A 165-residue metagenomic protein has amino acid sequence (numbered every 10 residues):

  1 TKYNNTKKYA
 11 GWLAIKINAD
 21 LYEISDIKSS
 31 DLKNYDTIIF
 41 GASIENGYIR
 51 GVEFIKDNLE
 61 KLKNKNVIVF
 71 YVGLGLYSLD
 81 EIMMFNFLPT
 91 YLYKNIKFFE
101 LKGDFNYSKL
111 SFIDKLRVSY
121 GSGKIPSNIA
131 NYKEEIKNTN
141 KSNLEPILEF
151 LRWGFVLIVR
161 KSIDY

Functional and structural regions predicted by a protein language model:
T1, S43-I44: Structured loop/turn residues at secondary-structure junctions
T1-K16: N-terminal beta1-alpha1 ligand-phosphate binding loop
T1-K2, I27, K33, K56: Structured catalytic/translocation cores of nucleotide/phosphate-coupled proteins
N4-N5, K28-S30, L76-S78, Y107: Flexible, glycine-rich phosphate/dinucleotide-binding loops and adjacent beta-alpha linkers at cofactor/substrate
K16-D20, I44-Y165: FMN-binding flavodoxin-like domain, especially the glycine-rich phosphate-binding loop
A19-L32, I38-A42, G73: A short beta-strand-loop structural module common to alpha/beta enzyme folds
N34-D36, K65-N66: Short coil/turn segments at beta-strand junctions that form active-site/ligand-binding loops
